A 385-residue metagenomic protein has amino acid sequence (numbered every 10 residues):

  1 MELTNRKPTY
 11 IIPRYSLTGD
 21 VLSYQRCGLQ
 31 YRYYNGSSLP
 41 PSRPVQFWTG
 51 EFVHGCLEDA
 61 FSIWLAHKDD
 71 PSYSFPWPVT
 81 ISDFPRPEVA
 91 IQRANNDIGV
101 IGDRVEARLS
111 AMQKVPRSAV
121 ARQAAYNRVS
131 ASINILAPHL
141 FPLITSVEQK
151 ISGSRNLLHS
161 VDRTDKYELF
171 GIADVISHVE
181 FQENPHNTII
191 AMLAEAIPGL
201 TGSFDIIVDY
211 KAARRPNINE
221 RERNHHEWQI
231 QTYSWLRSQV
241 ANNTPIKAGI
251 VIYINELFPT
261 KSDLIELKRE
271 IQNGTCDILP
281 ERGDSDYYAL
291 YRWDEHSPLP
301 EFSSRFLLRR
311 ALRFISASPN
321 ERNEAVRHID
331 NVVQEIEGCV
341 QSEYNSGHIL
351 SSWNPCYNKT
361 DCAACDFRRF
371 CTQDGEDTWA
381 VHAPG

Functional and structural regions predicted by a protein language model:
E2, T9, P76-R215, N242-K247: Catalytic cores of nuclease domains that cleave nucleic-acid phosphodiester backbones
Y15-H67, V79-S82, R86-P87, E106 (+4 more regions): Nuclease catalytic cores
Q25-Y33, T201-K211, E337-Q341: Active-site-adjacent bridging/hinge elements
S37, L57-L65, S177-F181, A212-R215 (+3 more regions): Hydrophobic/aromatic-lined pockets within catalytic cores
S74-I81, F181-T201, I271-P300: Intrinsically disordered, low-complexity domain-flanking/linker segments in eukaryotic proteins, enriched
E168, T201, H226-Q229, N358: Active-site-proximal structural scaffolding
F181, G199, N219-I252: Metal-dependent nuclease catalytic cores in nucleic-acid-processing enzymes, especially RNase H-like/related
L236-G385: Metal-dependent nuclease catalytic regions and adjoining charged, substrate-binding loops involved in nucleic-acid end
